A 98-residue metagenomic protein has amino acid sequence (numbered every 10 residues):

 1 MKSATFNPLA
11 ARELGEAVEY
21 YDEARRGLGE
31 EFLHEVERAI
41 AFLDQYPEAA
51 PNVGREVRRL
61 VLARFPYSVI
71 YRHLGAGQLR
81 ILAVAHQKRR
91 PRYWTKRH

Functional and structural regions predicted by a protein language model:
M1-L33: Arg/Lys-rich, positively charged N-terminal/basic patches that mediate binding to nucleic acids
P8, I40-F42, H98: Outer-membrane beta-barrel domain signature
E19, R26, A41, Q45-E48 (+2 more regions): Generic structural signal for secondary-structure transition and capping sites
E30, S68, R72-H98: Enriched for short, Lys/Arg-rich terminal
R38, Q45-L79: Basic/aromatic recognition patch in beta-strand/loop cores that engages polyanionic ligands
